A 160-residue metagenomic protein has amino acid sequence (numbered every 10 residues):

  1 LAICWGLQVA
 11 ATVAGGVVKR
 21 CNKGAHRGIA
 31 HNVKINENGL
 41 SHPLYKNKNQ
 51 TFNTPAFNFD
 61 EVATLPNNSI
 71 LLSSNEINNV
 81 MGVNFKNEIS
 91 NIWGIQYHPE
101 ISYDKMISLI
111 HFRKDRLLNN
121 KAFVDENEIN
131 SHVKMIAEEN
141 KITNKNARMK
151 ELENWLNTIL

Functional and structural regions predicted by a protein language model:
L1-G39: Cysteine-nucleophile active-site neighborhood
I35-L160: Amide-donor transfer/coupling interface in amidating biosynthetic enzymes
